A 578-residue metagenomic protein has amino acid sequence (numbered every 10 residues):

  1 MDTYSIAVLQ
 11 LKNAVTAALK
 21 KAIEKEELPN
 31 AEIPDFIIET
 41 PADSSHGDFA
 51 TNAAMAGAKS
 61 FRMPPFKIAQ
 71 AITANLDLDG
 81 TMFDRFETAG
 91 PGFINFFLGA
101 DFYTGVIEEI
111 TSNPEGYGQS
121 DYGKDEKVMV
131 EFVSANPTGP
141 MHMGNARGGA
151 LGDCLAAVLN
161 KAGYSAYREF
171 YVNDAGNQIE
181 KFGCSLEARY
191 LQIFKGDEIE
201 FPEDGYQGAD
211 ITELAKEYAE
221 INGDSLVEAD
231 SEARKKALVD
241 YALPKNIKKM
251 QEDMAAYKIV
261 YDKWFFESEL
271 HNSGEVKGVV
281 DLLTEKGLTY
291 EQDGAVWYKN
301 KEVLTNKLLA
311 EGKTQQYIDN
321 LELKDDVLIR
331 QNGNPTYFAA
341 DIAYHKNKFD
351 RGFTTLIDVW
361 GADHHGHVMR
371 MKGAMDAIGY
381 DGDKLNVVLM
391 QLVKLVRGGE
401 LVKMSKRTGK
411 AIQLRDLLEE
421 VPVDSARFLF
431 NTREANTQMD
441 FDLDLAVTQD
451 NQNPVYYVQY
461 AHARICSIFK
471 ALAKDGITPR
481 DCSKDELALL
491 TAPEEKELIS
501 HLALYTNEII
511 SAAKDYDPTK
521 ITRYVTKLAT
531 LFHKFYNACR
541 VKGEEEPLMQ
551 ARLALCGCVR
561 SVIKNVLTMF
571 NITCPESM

Functional and structural regions predicted by a protein language model:
D2-T104, E115, Q119-M578: Non-catalytic interaction-recognition regions
G105-I110: Short, charged, solvent-exposed linker or helix-capping segments at domain edges/interfaces that act as flexible hinges
